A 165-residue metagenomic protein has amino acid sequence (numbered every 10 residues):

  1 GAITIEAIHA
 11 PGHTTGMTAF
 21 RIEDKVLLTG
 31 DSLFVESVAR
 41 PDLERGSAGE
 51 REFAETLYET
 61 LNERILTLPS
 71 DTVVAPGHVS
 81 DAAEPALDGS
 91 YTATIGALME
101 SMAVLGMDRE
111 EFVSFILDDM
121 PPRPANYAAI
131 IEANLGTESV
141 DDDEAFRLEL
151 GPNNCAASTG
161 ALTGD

Functional and structural regions predicted by a protein language model:
G1-P76, G160-G164: Catalytic core of the metallo-beta-lactamase
E59-D165: Accessory terminal helices/loops
